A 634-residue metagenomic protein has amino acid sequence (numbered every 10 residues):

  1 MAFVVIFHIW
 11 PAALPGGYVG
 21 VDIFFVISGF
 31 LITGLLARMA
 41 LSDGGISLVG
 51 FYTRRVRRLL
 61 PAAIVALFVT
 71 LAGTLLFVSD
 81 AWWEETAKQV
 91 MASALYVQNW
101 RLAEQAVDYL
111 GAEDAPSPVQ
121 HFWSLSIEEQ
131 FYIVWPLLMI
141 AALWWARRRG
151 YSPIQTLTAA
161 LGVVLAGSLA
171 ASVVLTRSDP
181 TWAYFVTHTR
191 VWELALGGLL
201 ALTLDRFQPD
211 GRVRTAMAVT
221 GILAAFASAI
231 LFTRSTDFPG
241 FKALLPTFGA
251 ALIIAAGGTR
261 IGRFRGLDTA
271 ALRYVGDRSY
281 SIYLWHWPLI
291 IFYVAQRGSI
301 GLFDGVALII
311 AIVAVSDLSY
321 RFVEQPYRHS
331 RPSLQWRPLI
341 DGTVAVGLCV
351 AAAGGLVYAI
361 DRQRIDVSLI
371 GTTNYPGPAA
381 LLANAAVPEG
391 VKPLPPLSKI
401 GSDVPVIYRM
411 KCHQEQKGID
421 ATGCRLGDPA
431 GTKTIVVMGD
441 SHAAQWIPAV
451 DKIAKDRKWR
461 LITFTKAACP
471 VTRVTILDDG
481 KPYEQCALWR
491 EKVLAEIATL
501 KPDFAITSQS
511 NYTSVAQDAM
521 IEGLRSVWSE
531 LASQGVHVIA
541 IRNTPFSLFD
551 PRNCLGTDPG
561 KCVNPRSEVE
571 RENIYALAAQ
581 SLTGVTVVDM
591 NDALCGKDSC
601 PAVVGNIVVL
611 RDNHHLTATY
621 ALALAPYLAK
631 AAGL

Functional and structural regions predicted by a protein language model:
M1-V350: Membrane-interface helix/loop caps of multi-pass membrane proteins
R234, Q296-F303, I310-A314, R321 (+1 more regions): Extracellular/periplasmic envelope-modification machinery, especially enzymes that add or remove acyl/ester groups on
